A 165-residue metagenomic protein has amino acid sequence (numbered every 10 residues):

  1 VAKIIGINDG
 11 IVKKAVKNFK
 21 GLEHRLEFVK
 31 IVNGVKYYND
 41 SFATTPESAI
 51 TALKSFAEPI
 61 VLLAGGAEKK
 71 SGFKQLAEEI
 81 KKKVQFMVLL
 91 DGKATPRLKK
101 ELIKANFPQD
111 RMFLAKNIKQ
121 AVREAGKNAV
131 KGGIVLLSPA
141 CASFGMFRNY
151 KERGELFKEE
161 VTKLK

Functional and structural regions predicted by a protein language model:
V1-K83: Nucleotide phosphate-binding/pyrophosphate-handling subdomain across enzymes that bind or process nucleotide phosphates
I5, R111-L114, M146: A structural signal for short, well-ordered beta-strand elements
I11, S48, R97-L98, M146: Phosphate- and divalent-cation-binding pockets in alpha/beta enzyme and binding domains that engage nucleotide-derived
D40, L62, M87, L137 (+1 more regions): Residue-level signal for inorganic ion chemistry
T44, G66-K69, K93-A94, I134 (+1 more regions): Short glycine-rich anion-binding loops that position phosphate/pyrophosphate groups of nucleotides and phosphorylated
K74-G132: C-terminal helical cap/extension that packs against the catalytic core of soluble nucleotide-cofactor enzymes
A140-K165: Glycine/aspartate-rich loop-and-adjacent alpha/beta segment that forms the canonical ThDP
